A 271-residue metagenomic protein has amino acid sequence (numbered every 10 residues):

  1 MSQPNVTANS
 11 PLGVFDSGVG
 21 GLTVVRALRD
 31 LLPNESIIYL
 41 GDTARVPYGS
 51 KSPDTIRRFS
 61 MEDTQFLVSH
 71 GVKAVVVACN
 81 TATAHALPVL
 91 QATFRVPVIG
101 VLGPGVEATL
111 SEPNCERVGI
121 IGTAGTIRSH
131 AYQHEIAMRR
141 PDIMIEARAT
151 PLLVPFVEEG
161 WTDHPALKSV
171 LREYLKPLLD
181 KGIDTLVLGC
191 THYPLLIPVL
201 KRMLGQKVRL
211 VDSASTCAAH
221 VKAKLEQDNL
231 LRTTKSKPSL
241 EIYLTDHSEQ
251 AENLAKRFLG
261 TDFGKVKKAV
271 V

Functional and structural regions predicted by a protein language model:
M1-V271: Non-catalytic structural scaffold of enzyme domains
